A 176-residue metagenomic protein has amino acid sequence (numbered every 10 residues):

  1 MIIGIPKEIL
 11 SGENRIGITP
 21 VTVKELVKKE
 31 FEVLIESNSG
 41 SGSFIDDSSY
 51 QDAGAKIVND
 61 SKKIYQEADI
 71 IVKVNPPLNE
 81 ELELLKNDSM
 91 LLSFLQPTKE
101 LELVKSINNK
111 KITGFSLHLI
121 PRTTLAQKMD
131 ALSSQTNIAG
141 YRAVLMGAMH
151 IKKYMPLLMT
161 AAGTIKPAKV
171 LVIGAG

Functional and structural regions predicted by a protein language model:
I2, N79-K169, I173: Glycine/serine-rich phosphate-binding loop and adjoining beta1-alpha1 elements at the start of nucleotide-handling
I2-I112: An N-terminal-biased, well-structured beta-alpha scaffold segment characteristic of Rossmann-like dinucleotide-binding
G176: Active-site donor-nucleotide binding/catalytic segment of nucleotide-sugar enzymes
